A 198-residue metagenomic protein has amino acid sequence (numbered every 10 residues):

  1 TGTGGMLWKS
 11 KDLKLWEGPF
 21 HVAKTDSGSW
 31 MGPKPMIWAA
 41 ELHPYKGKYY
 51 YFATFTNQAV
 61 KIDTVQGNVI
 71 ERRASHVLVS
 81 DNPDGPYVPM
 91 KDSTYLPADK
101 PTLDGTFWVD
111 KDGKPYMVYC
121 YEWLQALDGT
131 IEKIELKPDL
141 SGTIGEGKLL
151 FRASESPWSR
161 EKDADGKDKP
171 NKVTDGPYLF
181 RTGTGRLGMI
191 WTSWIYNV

Functional and structural regions predicted by a protein language model:
T1-V198: Carbohydrate-active catalytic/glycan-binding domains of CAZyme proteins, especially the secreted or lumenal ectodomains
